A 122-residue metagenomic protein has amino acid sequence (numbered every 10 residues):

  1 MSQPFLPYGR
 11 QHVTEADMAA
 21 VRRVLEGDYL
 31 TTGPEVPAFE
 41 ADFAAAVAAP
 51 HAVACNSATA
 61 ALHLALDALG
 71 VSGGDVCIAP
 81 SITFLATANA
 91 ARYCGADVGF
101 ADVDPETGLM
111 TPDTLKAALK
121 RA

Functional and structural regions predicted by a protein language model:
M1-A68, S72, C94, K116: Conserved PLP-binding active-site segment in aminotransferase class I/II-type PLP enzymes
D67-A122: PLP-dependent aminotransferase-like
